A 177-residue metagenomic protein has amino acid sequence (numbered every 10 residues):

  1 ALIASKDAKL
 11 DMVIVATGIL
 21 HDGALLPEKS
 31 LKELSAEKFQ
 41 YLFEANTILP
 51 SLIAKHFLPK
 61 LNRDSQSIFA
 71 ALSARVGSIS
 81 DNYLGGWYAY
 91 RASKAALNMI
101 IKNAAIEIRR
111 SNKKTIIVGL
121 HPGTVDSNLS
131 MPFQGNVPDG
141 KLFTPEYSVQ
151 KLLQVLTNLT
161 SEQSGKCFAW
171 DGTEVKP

Functional and structural regions predicted by a protein language model:
A1-K9: Conserved Rossmann-fold cofactor-binding substructure of NAD(P)-dependent oxidoreductases
K6, L61-R63, L159: A generic alpha-to-beta junction signature in SAM-dependent methyltransferases
A8, E37, K113, T160: Structured loop/turn residues at beta-strand edges in well-structured enzyme cores
K9-L10, Q66: Local beta-strand N-terminus motif with an aromatic residue
I14, A70, I117-L120, S130: Hydrophobic structural elements of the Rossmann-like NAD(P)H-binding subdomain that define the short-chain
I19-G23, P27-I48, R63-S111, G123: Catalytic loop of short-chain dehydrogenase/reductase
L49-A54: Conserved internal alpha-helix within the Rossmann fold of NAD(P)-dependent oxidoreductases
G119, S127, M131-P177: C-terminal helical subdomain
